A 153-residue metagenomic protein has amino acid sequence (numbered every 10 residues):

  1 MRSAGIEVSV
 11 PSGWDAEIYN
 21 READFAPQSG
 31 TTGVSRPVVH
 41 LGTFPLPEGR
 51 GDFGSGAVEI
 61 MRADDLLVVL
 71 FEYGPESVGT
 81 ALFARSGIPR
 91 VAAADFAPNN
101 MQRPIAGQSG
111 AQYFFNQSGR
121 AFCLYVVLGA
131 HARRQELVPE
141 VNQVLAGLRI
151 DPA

Functional and structural regions predicted by a protein language model:
R2-A81: Secretory pathway targeting signatures of secreted, lumenal, and periplasmic proteins
G54-E136, N142: Signature of long, low-cysteine stretches enriched in small and polar/charged residues
P152-A153: Short, solvent-exposed mixed-charge patches
